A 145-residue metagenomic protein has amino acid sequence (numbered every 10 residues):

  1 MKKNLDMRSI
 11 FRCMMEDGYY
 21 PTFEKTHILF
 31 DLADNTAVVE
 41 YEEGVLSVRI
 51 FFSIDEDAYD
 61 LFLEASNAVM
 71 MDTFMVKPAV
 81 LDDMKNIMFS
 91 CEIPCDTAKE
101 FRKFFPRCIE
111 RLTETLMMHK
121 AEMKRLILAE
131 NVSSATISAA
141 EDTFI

Functional and structural regions predicted by a protein language model:
M1-A37, V80-L81: Charge-rich, low-complexity N-terminal segments
K3-M7, Y59, F105: Generic alpha-helical secondary structure
T26-L32, V48, I87-F89: Generic recognition of long tandem-repeat/solenoid scaffolds
N35-V39, C95-A98: Short, charged/polar, Gly/Pro-enriched secondary-structure boundary elements
V38-I54: A short acidic-to-branched-hydrophobic micro-motif
R49-E92: Short, internal acidic amphipathic alpha-helical interface segments that mediate docking to partner proteins
A65-T73, I93, T97-L128: Ampiphathic alpha-helical segments that act as solvent-exposed interaction surfaces
K124-I145: Short, highly charged C-terminal tails/helix-capping segments
